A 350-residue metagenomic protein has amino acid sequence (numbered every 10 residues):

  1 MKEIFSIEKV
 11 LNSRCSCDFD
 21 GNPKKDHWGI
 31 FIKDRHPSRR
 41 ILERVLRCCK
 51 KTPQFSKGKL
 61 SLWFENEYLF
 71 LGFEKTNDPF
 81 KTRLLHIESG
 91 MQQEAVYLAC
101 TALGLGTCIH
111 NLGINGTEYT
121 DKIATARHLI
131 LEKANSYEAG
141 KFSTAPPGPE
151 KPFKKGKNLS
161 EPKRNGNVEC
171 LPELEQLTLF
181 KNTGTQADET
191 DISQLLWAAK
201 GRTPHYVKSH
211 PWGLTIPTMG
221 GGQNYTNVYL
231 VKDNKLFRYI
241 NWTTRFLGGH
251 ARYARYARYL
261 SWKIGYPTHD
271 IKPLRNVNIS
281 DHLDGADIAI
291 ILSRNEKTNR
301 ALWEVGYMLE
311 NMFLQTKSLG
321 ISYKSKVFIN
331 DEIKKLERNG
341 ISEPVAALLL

Functional and structural regions predicted by a protein language model:
M1-F80, L112-I123, Y137-I288, N299 (+2 more regions): N-terminal amphipathic, basic helical "cap/leader" segment at the start of enzyme domains
L42, L46-C49, S89-Y97, I192-K200 (+1 more regions): Short, hydrophobic/amphipathic alpha-helical packing segments that form internal helix faces or helix-helix interfaces
F80-E88, T298-Y307: Short pre-catalytic strand/loop immediately N-terminal to key active-site residues, enriched for Gly-Thr
L98-A102, K317: Short hydrophobic alpha-helices that are characteristic scaffold elements of the AMP-binding
G106, S322: Residue-level detector of anion-binding/catalytic polar loops
D121-G140, V345-L350: C-terminal edge-of-domain segments
I291, M308-N311, T316-S318, V327: Mixed-charge, glycine-accented linear interaction segment located at domain edges/termini
